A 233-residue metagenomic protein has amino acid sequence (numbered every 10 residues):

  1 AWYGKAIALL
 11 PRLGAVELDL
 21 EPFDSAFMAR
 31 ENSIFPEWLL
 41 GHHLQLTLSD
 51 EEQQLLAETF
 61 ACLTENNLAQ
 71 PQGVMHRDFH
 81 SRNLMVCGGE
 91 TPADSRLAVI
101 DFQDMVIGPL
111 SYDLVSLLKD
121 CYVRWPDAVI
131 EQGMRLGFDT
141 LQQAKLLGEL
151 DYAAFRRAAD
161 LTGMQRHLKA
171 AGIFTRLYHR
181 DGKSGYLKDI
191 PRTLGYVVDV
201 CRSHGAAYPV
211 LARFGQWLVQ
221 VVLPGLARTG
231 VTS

Functional and structural regions predicted by a protein language model:
A1-A29, I34, L40-L44, L68-A69: ATP-binding pocket architecture of kinase catalytic cores
W2, F27, F35, P71 (+3 more regions): Secondary-structure capping and boundary motifs in well-ordered enzyme cores
W2-A6, M28, Q53-L56, M164 (+2 more regions): Hydrophobic packing residues in well-ordered alpha-helices of helical domains and bundles
L13, F60-L114, R124: Active-site acidic catalytic loop and adjacent metal/ATP-binding pocket of ATP-dependent phosphoryl transfer enzymes
P36-H43, L110-G148, L161-D181, T193-C201: Active-site activation/catalytic loop segments of kinase-like enzymes and analogous catalytic loops in related
L39-Q54: Conserved P-loop NTPase mechanochemical-coupling segment
G148-R157: Histidine/acidic-rich helix-loop-helix segments that form or flank divalent-metal centers in metalloenzyme catalytic
G172-S233: ATP/Mg2+ or Mg2+-diphosphate-binding catalytic cores that bind nucleotide phosphates or diphosphates via glycine-rich
